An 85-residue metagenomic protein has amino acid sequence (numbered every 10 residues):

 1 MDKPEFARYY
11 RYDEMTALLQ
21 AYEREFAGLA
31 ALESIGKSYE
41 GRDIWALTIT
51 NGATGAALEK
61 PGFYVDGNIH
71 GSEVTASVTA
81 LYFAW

Functional and structural regions predicted by a protein language model:
M1-W85: M14 metallocarboxypeptidase catalytic domain recognition
